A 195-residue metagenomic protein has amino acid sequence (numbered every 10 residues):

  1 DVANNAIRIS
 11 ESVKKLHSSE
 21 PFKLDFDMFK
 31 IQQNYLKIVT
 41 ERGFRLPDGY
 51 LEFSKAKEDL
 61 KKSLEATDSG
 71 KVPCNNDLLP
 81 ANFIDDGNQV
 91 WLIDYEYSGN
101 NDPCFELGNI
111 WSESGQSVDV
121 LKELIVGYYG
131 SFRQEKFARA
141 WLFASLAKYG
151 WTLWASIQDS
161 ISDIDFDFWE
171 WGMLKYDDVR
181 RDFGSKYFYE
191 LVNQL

Functional and structural regions predicted by a protein language model:
D1-K30, L36-T40, F44-L51: ATP-binding pocket architecture of kinase catalytic cores
N5, R139-S145: Alpha-helical transmembrane segments of integral membrane proteins
V13, H17-P21, L64, S114 (+3 more regions): A general structural signal marking secondary-structure boundaries and capping sites
D48, L153-L195: ATP/Mg2+ or Mg2+-diphosphate-binding catalytic cores that bind nucleotide phosphates or diphosphates via glycine-rich
A56: Short proline/glycine- and basic residue-enriched helix-capping loop/turn segments at helix->loop/beta transitions
K61-F105: Active-site acidic catalytic loop and adjacent metal/ATP-binding pocket of ATP-dependent phosphoryl transfer enzymes
C104-Q134, S145-D163, D178: Active-site activation/catalytic loop segments of kinase-like enzymes and analogous catalytic loops in related
